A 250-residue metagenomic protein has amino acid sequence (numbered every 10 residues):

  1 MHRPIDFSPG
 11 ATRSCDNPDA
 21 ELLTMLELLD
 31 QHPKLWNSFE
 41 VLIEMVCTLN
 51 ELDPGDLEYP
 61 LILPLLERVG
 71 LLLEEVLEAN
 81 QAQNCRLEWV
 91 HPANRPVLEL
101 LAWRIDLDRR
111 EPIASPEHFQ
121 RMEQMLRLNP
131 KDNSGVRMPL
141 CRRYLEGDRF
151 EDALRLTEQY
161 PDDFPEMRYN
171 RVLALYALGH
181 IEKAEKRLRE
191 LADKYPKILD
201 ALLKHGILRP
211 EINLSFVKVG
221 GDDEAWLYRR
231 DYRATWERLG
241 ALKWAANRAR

Functional and structural regions predicted by a protein language model:
M1-P4, L173-R250: Long, ordered, amphipathic alpha-helical scaffolds
H2-S14, T24, V41-E44, T48 (+3 more regions): "A position-specific structural signal for the A-helix of alpha-solenoid helical repeats
R13, N17, D30-P33, N50 (+4 more regions): Hydrophobic/aromatic side-chain positions at a characteristic register within alpha-helices of tetratricopeptide repeats
D19, L23-L26, W36, P60 (+3 more regions): Residue register within tetratricopeptide repeats
L26-L57, L61: A structural/positional concept
E27-K34, E123-P130, L156-P165, R189-I198 (+1 more regions): Solenoid-like repeat scaffolds
Q31, L49-L52, L72, A79 (+1 more regions): Surface-exposed polar/charged interaction patches
L63-A184: Eukaryote-skewed repeat-based solenoidal scaffolds used as protein-protein interaction platforms, primarily
